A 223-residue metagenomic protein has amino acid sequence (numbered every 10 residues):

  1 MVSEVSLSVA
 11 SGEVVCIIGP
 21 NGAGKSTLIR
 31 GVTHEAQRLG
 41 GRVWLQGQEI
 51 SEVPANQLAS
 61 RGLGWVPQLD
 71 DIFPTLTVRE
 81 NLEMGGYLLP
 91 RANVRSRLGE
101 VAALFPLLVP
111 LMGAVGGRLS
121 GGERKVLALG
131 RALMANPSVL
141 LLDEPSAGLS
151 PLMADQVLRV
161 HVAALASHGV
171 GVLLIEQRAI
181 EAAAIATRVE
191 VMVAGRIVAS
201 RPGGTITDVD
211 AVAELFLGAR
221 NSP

Functional and structural regions predicted by a protein language model:
V15, V78-S96, L104-V109, R201 (+1 more regions): ABC-type ATPase nucleotide-binding domains, specifically the catalytic core motifs of the NBD
I18-P20: The feature captures the beta-strand-to-loop junction immediately N-terminal to the Walker
T33: Helix-to-loop junction immediately C-terminal to a conserved catalytic motif
G41-E49, R61, V94-S96, A114 (+1 more regions): Conserved ABC transporter NBD signature motif
V115-L119, E123: Conserved ABC ATPase signature
A132-L133: ABC ATPase C-loop
L140-E144: Catalytic Walker B motif of ABC-type/P-loop ATPase nucleotide-binding domains
